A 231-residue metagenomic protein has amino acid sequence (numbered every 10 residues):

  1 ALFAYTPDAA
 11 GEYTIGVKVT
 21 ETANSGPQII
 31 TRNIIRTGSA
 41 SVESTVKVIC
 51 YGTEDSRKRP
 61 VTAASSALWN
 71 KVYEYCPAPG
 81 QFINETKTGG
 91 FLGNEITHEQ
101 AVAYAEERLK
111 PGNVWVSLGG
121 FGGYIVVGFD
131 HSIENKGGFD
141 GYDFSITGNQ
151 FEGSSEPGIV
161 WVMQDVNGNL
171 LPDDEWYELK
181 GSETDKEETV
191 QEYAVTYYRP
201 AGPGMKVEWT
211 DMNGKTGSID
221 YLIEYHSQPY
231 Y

Functional and structural regions predicted by a protein language model:
F3-Y5, F129: Hydrophobic core positions of the immunoglobulin-like beta-sandwich fold
Y5-A9, E21: Residue-level recognition of secondary-structure-to-loop junctions
A10-T14: Extracellular Ig-like/FN3 beta-sandwich strand-entry sites
T20-T37: Short, solvent-exposed loop/turn segments at the edges of extracellular beta-sandwich modules
I34-T37, T45-Y51: Short beta-strand edge segments in extracellular beta-sheet folds
I49-G158, E175-Y231: A domain-level signal for the mature, folded cores of soluble proteins
Q164-N169: Short loop/turn segments immediately following beta-strands, especially the blade-tip and inter-blade linker loops
